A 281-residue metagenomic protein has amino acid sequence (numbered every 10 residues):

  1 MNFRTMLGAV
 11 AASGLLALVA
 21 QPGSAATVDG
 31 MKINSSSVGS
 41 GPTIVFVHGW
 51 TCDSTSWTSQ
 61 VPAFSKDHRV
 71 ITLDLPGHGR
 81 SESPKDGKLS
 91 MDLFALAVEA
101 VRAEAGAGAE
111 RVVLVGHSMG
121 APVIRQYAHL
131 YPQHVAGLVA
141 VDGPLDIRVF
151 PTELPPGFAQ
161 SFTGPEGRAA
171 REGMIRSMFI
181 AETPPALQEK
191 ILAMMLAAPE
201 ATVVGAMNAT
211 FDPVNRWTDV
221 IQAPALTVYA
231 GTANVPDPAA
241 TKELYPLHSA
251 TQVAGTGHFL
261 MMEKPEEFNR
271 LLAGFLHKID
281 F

Functional and structural regions predicted by a protein language model:
M1-V45, S65-R69, R102-G108, A169 (+4 more regions): Alpha/beta-hydrolase fold catalytic core
V28-M31, S36-V38, T72-M119, V123 (+1 more regions): Active-site loop/oxyanion-hole signature of alpha/beta-hydrolase fold enzymes
M31, S36-S83: Conserved HGGG/HGGXW glycine-rich cap/lid loop of the alpha/beta-hydrolase fold
S56-T58, S81-G87, F150-P151, P238-A239: Conserved catalytic-core motifs of eukaryotic protein kinase domains, centered on the activation segment
R125-L130, H134-E166: Flexible "cap/lid" loop of the alpha/beta hydrolase fold
G143, G157-F162, E172-T183, M194 (+1 more regions): Helix-loop "lid/cap" segments that line or gate small-molecule binding pockets
P184, A197-Q252: Conserved serine/cysteine hydrolase catalytic core
T256-N269: Catalytic histidine-centered segment of alpha/beta-hydrolase-like enzymes
